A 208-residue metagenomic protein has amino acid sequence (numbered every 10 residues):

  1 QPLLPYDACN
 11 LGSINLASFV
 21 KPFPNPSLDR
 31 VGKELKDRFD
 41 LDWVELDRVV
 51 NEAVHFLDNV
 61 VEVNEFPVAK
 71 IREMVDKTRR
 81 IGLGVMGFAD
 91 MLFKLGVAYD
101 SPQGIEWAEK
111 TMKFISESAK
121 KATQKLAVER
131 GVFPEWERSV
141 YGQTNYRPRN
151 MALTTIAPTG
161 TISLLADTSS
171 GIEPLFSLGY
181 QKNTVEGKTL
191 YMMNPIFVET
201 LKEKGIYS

Functional and structural regions predicted by a protein language model:
Q1-F23, L28-V75, G87-M91, L95 (+3 more regions): Function-dense linear segments that define catalytic or interfacial modules in macromolecule-processing proteins
Q1-P5, Q143-L175: Internal mixed beta-strand/loop scaffold within catalytic domains of large alpha/beta enzymes
A8, T78-R80, I156: Short glycine- and Lys/Arg-enriched binding-loop motifs that mark or flank ligand-binding interfaces
V49-R72, D76, V97-T159: Internal maturation/activation junctions in enzymes
I81-V85: Aromatic-lined, polymer-binding surfaces characteristic of secreted/periplasmic polysaccharide-degrading enzymes
I206-S208: Long, amphipathic alpha-helical stalk/connector segments used for oligomerization, subunit docking, or mechanical
